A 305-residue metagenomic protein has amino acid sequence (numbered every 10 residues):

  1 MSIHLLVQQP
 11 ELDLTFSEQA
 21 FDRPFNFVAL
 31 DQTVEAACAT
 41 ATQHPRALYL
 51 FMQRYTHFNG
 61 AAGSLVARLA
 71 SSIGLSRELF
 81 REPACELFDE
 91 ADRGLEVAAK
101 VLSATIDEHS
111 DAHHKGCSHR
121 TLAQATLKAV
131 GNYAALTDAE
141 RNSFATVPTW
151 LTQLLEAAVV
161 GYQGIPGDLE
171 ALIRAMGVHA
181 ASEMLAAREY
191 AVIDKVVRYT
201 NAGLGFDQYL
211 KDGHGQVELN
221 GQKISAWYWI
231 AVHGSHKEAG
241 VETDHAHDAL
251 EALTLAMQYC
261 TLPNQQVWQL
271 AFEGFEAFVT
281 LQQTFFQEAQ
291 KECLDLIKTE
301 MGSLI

Functional and structural regions predicted by a protein language model:
M1-I305: Non-heme di-metal
